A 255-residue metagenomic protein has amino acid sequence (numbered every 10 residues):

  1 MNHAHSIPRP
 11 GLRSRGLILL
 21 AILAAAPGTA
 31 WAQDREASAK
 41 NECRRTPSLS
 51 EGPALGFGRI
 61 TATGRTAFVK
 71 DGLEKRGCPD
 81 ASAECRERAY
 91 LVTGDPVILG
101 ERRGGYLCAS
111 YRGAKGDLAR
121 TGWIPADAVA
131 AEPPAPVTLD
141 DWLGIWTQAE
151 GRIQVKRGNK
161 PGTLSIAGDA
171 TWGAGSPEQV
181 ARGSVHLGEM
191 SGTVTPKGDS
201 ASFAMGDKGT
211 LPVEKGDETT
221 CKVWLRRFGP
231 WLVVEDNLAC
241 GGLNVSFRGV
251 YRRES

Functional and structural regions predicted by a protein language model:
M1-L12: N-terminal secretory signal peptides that target proteins for export/translocation
G16-A26: Bacterial N-terminal signal peptides
G28-A32: Sec/Tat signal peptide C-region and signal peptidase I cleavage site
Q33-P79, Y90, G100-R103, P134-L139: SH3-family beta-barrel domains
R35-L49, E84-A126: SH3/SH3-like beta-barrel superfamily modules
A119-L143: Pro/Ala/Gly-rich low-complexity, hydrophilic intrinsically disordered segments
A135-Q154, F247-S255: Tryptophan-anchored aromatic micro-motifs
G151-A204, V234-G241: N-terminal glycine/threonine-rich, aromatic-flanked beta-hairpin/loop signature
